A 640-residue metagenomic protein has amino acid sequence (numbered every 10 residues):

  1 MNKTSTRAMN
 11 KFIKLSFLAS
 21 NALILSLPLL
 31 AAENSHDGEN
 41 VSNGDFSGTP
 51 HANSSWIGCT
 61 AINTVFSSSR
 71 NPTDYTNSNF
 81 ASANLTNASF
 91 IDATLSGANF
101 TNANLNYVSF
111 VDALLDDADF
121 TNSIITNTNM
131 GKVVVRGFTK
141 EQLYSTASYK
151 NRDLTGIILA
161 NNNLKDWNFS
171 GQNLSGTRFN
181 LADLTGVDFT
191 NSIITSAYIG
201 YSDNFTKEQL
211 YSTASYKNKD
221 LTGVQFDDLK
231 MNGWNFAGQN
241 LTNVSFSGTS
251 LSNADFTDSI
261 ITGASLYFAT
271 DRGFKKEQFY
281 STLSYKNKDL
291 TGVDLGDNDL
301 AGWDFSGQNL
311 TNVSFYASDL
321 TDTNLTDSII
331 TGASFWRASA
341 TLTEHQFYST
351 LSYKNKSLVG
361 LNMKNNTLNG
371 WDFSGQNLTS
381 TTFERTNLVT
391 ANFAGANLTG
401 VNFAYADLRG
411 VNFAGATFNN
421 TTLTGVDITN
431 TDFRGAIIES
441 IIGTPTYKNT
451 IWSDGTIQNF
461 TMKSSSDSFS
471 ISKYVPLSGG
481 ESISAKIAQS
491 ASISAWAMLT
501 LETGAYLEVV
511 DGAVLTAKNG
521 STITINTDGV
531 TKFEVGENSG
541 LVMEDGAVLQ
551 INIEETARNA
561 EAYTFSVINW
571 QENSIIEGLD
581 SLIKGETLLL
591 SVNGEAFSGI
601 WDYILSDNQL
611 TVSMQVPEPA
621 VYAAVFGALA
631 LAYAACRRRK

Functional and structural regions predicted by a protein language model:
M1-I13: N-terminal secretory signal peptides that target proteins for export/translocation
K3, L30-A31, K448-I487, D545-V616: Extracellular/surface-exposed low-complexity segments
K11-L18, V621-V625: Sec-dependent signal peptide recognition, specifically the positively charged N-region followed immediately by
S16-P28, A630: Bacterial N-terminal signal peptides
A32-Y474, A488-I493, L499, Y506-L507 (+1 more regions): Tandem repeat scaffolds
K473, S478-E572: Extracellular beta-strand/loop-rich repeat segments of large surface/secreted proteins
E618-A635: A short, hydrophobic C-terminal helix/tail in secreted or cell-surface proteins
R638-K640: Short, charged juxtamembrane terminal tails flanking transmembrane helices
